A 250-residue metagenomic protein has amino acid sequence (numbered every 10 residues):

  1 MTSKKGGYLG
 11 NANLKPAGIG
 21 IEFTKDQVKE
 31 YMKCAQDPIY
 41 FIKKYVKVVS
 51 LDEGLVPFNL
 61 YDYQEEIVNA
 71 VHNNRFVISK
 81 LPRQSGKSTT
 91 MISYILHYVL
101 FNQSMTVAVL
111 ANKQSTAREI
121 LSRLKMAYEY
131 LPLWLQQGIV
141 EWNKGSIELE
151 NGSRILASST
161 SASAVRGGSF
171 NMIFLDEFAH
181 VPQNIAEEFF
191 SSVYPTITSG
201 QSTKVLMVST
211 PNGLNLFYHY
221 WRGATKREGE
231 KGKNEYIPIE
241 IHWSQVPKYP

Functional and structural regions predicted by a protein language model:
M1-P250: Short, flexible loop motifs at catalytic/binding sites
